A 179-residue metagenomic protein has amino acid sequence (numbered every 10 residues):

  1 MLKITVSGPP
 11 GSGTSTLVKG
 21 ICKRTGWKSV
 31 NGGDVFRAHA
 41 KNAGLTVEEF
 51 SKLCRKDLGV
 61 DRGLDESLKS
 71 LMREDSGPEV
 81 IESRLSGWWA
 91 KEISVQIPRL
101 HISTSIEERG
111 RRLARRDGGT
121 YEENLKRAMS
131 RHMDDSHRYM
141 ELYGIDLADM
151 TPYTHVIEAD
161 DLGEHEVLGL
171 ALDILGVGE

Functional and structural regions predicted by a protein language model:
V6: Hydrophobic anchor at the beta1->P-loop junction of P-loop NTPases
P9: P-loop (Walker A) phosphate-binding loop of NTP-binding proteins
T14: Conserved lysine of the Walker
L17: Hydrophobic positions on the alpha1 helix immediately C-terminal to the Walker A/P-loop
K23-V30: Post-Walker A helix-loop "phosphate-sensing" segment adjacent to the P-loop in P-loop NTPases
G32-E92, I106-E107, G118-E123, M133: ATP-dependent small-molecule kinase phosphotransfer cores that center on conserved nucleotide phosphate-binding segments
L58, W88, Y121-V167: Small-molecule kinase domains that catalyze NTP-dependent phosphoryl transfer to phosphate-bearing small molecules
